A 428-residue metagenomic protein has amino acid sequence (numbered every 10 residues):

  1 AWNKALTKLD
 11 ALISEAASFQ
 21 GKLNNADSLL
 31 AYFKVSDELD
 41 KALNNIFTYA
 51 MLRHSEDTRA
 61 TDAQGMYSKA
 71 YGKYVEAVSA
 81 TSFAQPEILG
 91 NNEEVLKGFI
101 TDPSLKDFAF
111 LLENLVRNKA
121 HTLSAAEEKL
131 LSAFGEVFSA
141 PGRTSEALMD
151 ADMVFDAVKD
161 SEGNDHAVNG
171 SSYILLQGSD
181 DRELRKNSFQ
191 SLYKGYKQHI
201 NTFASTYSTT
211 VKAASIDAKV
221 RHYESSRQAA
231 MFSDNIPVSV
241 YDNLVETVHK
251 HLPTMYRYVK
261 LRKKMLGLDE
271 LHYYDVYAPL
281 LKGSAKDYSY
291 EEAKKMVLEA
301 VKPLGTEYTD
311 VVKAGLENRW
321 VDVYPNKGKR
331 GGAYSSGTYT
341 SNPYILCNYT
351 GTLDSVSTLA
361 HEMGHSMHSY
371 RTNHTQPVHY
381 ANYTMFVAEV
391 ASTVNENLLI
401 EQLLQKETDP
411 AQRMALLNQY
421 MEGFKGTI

Functional and structural regions predicted by a protein language model:
A1-G283, K294: A well-structured
H222, T350-Y370, S392, N397: Active-site recognition of the HExxH zinc-binding catalytic motif
G283-Y288, V321-S341: Catalytic zinc-binding patch centered on the HExxH motif and its immediate surroundings that defines zinc-dependent
A285-Y290, T338-A360: Short pre-active-site segment immediately N-terminal to the catalytic Zn-binding motif
E292-G332: Long, His/Glu/Asp-enriched segments that create or flank divalent metal/ion-associated functional microenvironments
E299-D310, S336, H365, S369-P377 (+1 more regions): Conserved helix-loop functional segments at active or binding sites
H379-A391, G426-T427: Active-site metal-coordination segments of metallo-dependent hydrolases
E401-I428: Long, amphipathic alpha-helical stalk/connector segments used for oligomerization, subunit docking, or mechanical
